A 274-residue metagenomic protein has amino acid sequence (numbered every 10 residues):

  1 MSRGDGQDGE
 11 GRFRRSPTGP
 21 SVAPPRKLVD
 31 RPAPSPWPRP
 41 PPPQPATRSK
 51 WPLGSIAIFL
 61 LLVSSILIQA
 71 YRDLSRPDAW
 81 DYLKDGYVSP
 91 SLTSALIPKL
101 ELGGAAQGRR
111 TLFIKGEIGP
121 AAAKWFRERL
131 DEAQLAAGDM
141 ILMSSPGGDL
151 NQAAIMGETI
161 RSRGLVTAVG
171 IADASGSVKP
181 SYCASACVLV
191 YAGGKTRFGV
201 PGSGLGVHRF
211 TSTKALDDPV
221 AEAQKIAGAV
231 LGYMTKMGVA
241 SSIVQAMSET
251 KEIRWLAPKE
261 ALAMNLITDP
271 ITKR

Functional and structural regions predicted by a protein language model:
M1-S35: N-terminal targeting leaders characterized by basic, low-complexity, disordered sequences that direct proteins
S49-R72: Hydrophobic membrane-insertion alpha-helices, especially the h-region of bacterial N-terminal signal peptides
D81-L102: Short extracytoplasmic/periplasmic juxtamembrane "stem" segments immediately C-terminal to an N-terminal membrane anchor
I97-W125: STAS-typified acidic loop motif
T111-I118, L142-G148, A172-S181, S212-A221 (+1 more regions): Second-shell loop/turn segments in exported
I118-D139: A short, well-ordered alpha-helical element
Q152, R161, L165-T211: Glycine-rich beta-to-alpha active-site loop
G206-R274: Charged, glycine-interspersed solvent-exposed loop segments at helix/strand-loop junctions that cap or gate access
